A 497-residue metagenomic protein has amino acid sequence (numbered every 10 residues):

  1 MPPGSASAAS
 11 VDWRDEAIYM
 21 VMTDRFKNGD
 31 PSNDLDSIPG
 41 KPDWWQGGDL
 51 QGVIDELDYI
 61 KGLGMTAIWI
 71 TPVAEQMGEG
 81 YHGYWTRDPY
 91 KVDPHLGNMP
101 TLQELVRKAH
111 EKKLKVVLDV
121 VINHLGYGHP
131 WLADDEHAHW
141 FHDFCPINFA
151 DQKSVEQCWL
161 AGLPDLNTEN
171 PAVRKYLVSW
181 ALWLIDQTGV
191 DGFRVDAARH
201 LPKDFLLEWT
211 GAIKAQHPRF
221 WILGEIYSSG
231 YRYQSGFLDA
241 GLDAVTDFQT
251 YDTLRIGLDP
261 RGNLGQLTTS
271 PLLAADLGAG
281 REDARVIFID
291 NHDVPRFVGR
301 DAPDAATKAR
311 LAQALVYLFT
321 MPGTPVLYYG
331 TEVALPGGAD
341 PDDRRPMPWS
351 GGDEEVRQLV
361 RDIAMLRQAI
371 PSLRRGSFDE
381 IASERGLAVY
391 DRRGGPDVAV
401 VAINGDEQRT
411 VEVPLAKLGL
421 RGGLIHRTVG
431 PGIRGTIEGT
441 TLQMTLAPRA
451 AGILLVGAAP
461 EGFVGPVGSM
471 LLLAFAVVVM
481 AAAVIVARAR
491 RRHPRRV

Functional and structural regions predicted by a protein language model:
S10-A17, D24-T188, L206-H217, W221-G224 (+1 more regions): Substrate-binding/active-site clefts of carbohydrate-active enzymes
A17, T436-L473: C-terminal beta-strand-rich structural cap/linker in extracellular carbohydrate-active enzymes
A17-M22, A67-P72, K115-D119, G192-R194 (+5 more regions): Structural recognition of the beta-strand scaffold that forms the well-ordered cores of secreted hydrolase catalytic
D30-L50, D301-K308, R434-Q443: Short, polar loop/linker segments at the starts of domains and inter-domain junctions
V106, H110, H124, W180-L182 (+10 more regions): Active-site-proximal helices and loops of the catalytic beta/alpha 8
A382-L418: Carbohydrate-binding surface patches
A416-G432: Solvent-exposed beta-hairpin/edge-strand motifs
E461-V497: C-terminal single-pass membrane-anchor helix
